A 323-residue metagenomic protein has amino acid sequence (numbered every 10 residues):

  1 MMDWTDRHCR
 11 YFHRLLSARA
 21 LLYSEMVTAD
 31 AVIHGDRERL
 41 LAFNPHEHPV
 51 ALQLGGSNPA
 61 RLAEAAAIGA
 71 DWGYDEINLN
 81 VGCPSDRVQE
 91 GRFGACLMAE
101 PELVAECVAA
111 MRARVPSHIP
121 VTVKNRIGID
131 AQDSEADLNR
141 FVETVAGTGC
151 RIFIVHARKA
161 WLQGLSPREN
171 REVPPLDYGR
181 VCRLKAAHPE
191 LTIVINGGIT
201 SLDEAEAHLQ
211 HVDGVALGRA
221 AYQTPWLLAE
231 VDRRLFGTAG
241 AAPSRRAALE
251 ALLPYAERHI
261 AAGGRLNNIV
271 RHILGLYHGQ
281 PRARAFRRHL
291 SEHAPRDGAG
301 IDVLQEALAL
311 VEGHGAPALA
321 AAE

Functional and structural regions predicted by a protein language model:
M1-D75: Glycine-rich, positively charged N-terminal anion/phosphate-binding segment
M2, L54, C96, E100 (+4 more regions): Glycine- and other small-residue-rich loops at beta-strand/loop junctions that grip anionic moieties
M2-D3, H8, E106-A109, R114-P116 (+6 more regions): Alpha/beta catalytic cores of nucleotide-metabolism and tRNA/nucleoside-modifying enzymes
R19-G35, I77, V81, A95-E106 (+1 more regions): Glycine-rich, aromatic-flanked loop segments that form ligand/cofactor-binding clefts across common enzyme folds
S24, D75-S85, G147-A160, L217-A220: Non-cysteine beta-strand/loop elements that form the S-adenosyl-L-methionine
M26, L54-G56, V81, V123-I127 (+3 more regions): A cross-domain feature marking catalytic cores of carbohydrate-active enzymes and several ubiquitous metabolic/repair
T28-I33, G56-P59, G82-L97, K159-G164: Conserved radical SAM core fold
D86-V104, E135-A136, G164-D177, T238-A239: Glycine-rich tight-turn/loop motif centered on a GG-T
